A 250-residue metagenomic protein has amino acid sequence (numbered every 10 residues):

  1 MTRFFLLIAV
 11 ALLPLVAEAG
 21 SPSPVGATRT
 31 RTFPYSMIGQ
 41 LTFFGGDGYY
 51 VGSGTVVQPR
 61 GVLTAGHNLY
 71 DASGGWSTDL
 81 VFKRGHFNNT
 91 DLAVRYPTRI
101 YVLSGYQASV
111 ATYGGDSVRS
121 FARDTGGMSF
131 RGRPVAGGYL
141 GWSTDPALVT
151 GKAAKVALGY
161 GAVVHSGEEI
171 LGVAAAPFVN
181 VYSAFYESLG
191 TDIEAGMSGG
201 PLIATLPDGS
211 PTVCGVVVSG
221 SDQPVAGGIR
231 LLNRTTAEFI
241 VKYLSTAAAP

Functional and structural regions predicted by a protein language model:
M1-F4: Positively charged n-region of N-terminal signal peptides that target proteins for export
A9, V16-V57, T235-P250: Protease-domain processing segments flanking chymotrypsin-fold serine proteases, especially trypsin-like
G20-S36, T42-D47, G75-P134: Conserved catalytic-core segment of clan PA serine endopeptidases
F33-H86, P177-Y186, A226-R230: Catalytic histidine site
N68-Y70, G85-T90, G132-V135, G161-V163 (+2 more regions): Acidic glycine-/aspartate-rich tracts in secreted/extracellular proteins
F121-I193: Chymotrypsin/trypsin-fold serine protease catalytic domain
V135, V218-P250: C-terminal cap/linker of serine protease catalytic domains
P177, T191-V217: Catalytic nucleophile loop of clan PA
